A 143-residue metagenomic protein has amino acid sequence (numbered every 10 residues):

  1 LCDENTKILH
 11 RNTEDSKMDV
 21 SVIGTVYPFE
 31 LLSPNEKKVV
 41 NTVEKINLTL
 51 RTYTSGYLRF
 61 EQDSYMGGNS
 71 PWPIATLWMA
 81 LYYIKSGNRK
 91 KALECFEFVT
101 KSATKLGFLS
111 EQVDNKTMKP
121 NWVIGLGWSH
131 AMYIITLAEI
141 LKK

Functional and structural regions predicted by a protein language model:
L1-W72, E94-K143: Extended glycan-interaction surfaces of carbohydrate-active proteins
G67-G87: Internal helical hairpin/lid segments
